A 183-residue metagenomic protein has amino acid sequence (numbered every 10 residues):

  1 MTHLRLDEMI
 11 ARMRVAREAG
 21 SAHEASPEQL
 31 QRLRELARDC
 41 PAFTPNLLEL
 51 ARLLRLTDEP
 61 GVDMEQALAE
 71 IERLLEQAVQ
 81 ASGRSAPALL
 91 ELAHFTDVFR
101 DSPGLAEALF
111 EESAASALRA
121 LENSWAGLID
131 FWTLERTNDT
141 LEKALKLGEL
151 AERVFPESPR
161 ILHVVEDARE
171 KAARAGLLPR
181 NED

Functional and structural regions predicted by a protein language model:
M1-L4, D139-D183: Terminal, low-structured helical/coil segments at or just beyond the last alpha-helical repeat
T2-E18, D39-P60, G83-V98, A120-L134 (+1 more regions): Amphipathic alpha-helical repeat scaffolds of TPR domains
L6, S26-L30, L141: Short amphipathic alpha-helical segments that mediate assembly, nucleic-acid/protein binding, or membrane association
V15-A25, R55-L68, T96-A106, W132-K143 (+1 more regions): Short coil/turn connectors between adjacent alpha-helices in alpha-solenoid helical repeat scaffolds
L30-R34, A69, E76, E111 (+2 more regions): Alpha-solenoid helical repeat scaffolds
D39, A81, A115-A117, V154: Structural marker of alpha-solenoid helical repeat scaffolds
M64-A88: Helix-adjacent hinge/juxtasegments
L74, E112-L121: Long amphipathic alpha-helical scaffold regions
